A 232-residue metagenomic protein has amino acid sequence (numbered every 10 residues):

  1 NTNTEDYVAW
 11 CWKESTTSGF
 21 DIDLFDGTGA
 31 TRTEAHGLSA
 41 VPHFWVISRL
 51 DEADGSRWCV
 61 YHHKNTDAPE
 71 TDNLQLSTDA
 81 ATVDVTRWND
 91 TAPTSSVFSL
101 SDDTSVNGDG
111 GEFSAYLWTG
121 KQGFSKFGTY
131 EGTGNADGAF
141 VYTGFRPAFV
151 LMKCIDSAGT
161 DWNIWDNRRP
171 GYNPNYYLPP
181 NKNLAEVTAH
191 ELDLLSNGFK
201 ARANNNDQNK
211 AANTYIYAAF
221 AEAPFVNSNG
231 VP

Functional and structural regions predicted by a protein language model:
N1-P232: Surface-exposed molecular-recognition determinants
